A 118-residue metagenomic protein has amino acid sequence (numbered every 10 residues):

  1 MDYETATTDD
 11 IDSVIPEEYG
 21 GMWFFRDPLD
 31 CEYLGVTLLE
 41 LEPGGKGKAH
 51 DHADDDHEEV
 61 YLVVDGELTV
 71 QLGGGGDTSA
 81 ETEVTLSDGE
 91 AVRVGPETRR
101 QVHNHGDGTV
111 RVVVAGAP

Functional and structural regions predicted by a protein language model:
M1-G35, E42-P43: A short, N-terminal "cap"/entry segment at the start of jelly-roll beta-barrel domains of the cupin/DSBH fold
M22-F24, V36-E40, V60, E83 (+2 more regions): Conserved hydrophobic/aromatic beta-strand scaffold that supports enzyme active sites
R26-P28, K48-D54, L72, V84 (+1 more regions): Short histidine-centered beta-strand/loop micro-motifs that create catalytic or ligand/metal-coordination sites
P28-G35, K46-L62: A short beta-loop-beta micro-motif enriched in histidine and acidic residues
C31-E32, E42-G47, E67, P118: Short, charged/polar surface micro-motifs in flexible loops or helix N-caps
L39-L41, D55-G74: Short, conserved beta-strand element in jelly-roll/cupin
G74-E97: Short acidic-glycine-tyrosine-enriched beta hairpin
S87, P96-P118: Ligand-binding loop in jelly-roll beta-barrel domains
